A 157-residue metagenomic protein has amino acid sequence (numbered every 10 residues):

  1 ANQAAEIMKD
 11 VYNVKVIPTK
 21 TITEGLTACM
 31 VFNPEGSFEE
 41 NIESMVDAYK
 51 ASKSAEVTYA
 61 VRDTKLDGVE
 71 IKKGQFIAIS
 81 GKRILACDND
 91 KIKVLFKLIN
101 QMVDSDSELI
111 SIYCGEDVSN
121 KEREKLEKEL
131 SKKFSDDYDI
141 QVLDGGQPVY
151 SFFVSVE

Functional and structural regions predicted by a protein language model:
A1-E157: N-terminal loops that bind phosphate or other acidic moieties and the adjacent beta-alpha structural core
